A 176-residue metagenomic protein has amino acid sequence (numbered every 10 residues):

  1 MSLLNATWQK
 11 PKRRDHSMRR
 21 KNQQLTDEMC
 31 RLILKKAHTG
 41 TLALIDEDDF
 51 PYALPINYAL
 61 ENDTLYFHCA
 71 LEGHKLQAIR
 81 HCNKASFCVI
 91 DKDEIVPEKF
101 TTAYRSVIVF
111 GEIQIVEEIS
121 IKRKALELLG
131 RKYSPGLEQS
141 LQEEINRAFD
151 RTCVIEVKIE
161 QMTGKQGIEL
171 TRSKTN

Functional and structural regions predicted by a protein language model:
L3-K21, E94-N176: Charged, gly/pro-rich active-site loop segments
L4, L71-H74: N-acyltransferase acceptor-side catalytic subdomain
R13-T41: Short, basic/aromatic recognition patches
I33-L34, A78-I79, L129: A generic structural signal for nonpolar/aromatic side chains embedded in well-ordered alpha-helices
K35-A37, F50-P51, F100, D150: Short solvent-exposed loop/turn micro-motifs enriched in small/polar/acidic residues
A37-L71, F87-C88: Short beta-strand segments
K75-Y104: Helix-adjacent hinge/juxtasegments
